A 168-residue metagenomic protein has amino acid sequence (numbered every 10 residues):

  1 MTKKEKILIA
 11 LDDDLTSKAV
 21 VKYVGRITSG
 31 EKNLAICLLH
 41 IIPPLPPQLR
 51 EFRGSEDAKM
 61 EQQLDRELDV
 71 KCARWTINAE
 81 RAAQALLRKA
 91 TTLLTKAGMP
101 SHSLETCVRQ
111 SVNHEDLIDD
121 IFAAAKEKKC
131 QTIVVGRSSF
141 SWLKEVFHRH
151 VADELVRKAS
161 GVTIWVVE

Functional and structural regions predicted by a protein language model:
M1-K71: Small/aliphatic-rich secondary-structure junction motif
T2, R81, T92-T132: Structural beta-alpha unit
K6, F122-E168: Gly/Ser-rich helix-loop-strand patches that form or flank binding pockets for ribonucleotide-derived cofactors
L8, A35-C37, E105, T132 (+1 more regions): A structural signal for isolated positions on well-ordered beta-strands in alpha/beta enzyme cores
S17, H114-E115, H148: A conditional alpha-helix N-cap/helix-loop micro-motif detector
V24, A90, I121, L155: Aromatic/hydrophobic pocket-lining residues that form π-stacking "cages" and hydrophobic walls in ligand
R66-N78, L104-E105: Short glycine/proline- and acidic residue-enriched helix-loop micro-motifs that form flexible lids or anion-recognition
R74-K89: Low-complexity, serine/threonine/proline-enriched polar segments
